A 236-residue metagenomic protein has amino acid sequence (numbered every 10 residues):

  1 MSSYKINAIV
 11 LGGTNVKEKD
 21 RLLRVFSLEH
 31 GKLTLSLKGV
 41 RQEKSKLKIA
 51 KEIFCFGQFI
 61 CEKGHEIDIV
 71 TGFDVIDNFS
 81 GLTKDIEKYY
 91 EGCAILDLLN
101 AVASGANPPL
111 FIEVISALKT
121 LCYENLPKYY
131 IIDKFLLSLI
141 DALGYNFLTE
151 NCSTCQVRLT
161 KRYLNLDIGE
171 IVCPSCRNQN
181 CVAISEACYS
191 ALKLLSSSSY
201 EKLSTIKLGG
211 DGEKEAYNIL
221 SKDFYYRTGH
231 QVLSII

Functional and structural regions predicted by a protein language model:
M1-R21, F26-I236: Non-catalytic alpha-helical scaffolds and adjoining flexible linkers that form interface surfaces for assembly
